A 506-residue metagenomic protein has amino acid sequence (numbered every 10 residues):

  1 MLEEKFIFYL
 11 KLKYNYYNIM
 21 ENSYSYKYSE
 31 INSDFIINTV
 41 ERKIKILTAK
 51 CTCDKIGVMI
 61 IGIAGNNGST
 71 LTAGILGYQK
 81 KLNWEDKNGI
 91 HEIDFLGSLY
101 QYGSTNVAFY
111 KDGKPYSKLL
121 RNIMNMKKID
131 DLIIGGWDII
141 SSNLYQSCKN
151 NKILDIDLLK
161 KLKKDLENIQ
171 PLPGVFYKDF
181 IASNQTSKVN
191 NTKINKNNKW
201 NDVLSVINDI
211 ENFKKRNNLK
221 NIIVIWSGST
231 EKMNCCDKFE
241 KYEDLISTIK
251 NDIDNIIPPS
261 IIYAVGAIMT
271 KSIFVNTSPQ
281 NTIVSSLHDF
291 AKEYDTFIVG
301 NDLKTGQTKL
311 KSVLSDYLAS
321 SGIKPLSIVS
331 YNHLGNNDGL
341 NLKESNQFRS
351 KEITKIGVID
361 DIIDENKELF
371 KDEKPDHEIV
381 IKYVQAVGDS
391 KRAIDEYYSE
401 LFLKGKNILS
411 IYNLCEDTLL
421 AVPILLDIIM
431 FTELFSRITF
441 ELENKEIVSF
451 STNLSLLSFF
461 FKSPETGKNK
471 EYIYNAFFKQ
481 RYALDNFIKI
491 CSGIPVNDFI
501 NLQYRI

Functional and structural regions predicted by a protein language model:
M1-L12: Asparagine-rich low-complexity intrinsically disordered tracts
L10-S278, T282-E293, Q307-L314, N413-I506: Metallocofactor- and cofactor-centric catalytic cores in central/energy metabolism, strongly enriched
A64, I140, T305-G306, S330-N337 (+3 more regions): Glycine-rich beta-alpha junction loops
S272, T296, I323: Short glycine/serine/threonine/alanine-rich loop segments
V299-K371: Conserved anion/nucleotide-ligand pocket segment
E352-T452: Glycine-rich, aromatic-lined ligand/substrate-binding cores of catalytic and carbohydrate-binding domains
